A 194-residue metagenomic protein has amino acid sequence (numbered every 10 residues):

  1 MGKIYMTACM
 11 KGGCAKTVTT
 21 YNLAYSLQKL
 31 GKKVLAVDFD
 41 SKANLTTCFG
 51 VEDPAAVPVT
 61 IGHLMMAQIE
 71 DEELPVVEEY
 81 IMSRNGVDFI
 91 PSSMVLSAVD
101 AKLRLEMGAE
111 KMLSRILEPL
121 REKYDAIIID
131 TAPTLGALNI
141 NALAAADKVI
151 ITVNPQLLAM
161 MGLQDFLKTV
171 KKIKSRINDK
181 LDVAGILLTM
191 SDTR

Functional and structural regions predicted by a protein language model:
M1-R194: P-loop NTP-binding core
